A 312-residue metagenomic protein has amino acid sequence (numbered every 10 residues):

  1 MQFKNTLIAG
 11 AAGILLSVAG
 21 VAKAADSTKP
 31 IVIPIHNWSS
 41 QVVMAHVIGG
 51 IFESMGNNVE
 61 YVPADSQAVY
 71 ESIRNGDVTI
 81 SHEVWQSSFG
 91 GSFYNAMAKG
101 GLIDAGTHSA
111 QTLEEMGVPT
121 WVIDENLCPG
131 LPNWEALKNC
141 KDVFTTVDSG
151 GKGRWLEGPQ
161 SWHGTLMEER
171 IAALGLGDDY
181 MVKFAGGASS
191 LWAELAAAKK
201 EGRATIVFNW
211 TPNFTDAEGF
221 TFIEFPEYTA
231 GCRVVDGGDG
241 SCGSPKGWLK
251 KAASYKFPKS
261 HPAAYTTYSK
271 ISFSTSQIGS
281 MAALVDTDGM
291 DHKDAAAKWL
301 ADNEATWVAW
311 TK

Functional and structural regions predicted by a protein language model:
A22-V32, F52-E53, F144-K152, A305-K312: Immediate post-signal peptide segment of exported/extracytoplasmic ligand-binding proteins
A25-S40, N57-V62, K152-L156, Y268: Short, well-ordered beta-strand elements
S39-N58, R170-I171: Short, polar/charged alpha-helical segment
A45, V62-G100, W192-E194, F214-G219: Pocket-flanking alpha-helical
V78-H82, L156-V234: Ligand-binding pocket segment of bilobal, Venus flytrap-like solute-binding proteins
G101-L156: A conserved helix-loop-strand patch within extracytoplasmic ligand-binding domains of the periplasmic binding
E114-N126, K246-S260, A283-L284: A bilobed periplasmic-binding-protein/Venus flytrap-type ligand-binding module shared by bacterial periplasmic
Y265-K312: C-terminal functional modules
